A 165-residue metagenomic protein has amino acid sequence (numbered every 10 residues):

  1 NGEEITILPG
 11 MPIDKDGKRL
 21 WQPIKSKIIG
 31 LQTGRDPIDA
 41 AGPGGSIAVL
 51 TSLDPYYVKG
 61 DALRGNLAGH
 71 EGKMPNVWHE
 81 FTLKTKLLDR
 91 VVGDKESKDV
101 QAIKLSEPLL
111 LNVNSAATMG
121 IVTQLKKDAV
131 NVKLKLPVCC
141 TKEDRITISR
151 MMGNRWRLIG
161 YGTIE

Functional and structural regions predicted by a protein language model:
N1-E165: C-terminal effector/interaction modules appended to NTPase cores
